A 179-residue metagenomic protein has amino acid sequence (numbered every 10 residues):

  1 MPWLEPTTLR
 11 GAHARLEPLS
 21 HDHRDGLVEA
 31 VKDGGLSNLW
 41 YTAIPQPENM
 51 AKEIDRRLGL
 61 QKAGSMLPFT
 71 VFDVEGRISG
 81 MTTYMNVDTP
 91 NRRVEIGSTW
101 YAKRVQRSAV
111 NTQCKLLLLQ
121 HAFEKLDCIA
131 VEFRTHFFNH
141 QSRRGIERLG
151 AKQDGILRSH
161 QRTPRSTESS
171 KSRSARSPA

Functional and structural regions predicted by a protein language model:
M1-S108, H121, K125, Q161 (+1 more regions): GNAT-family acyltransferases
G35, L126, L149-Q153: A generic secondary-structure signal for well-formed alpha-helical elements
E95, A130-E132, Q141, R148: Amphipathic alpha-helical recognition patches that constitute DNA-binding helices
A102, F137-H140: Short, catalytically relevant binding-site loops at active-site mouths
R107-H121, R144: Conserved acetyl-CoA-binding loop-helix of GNAT-fold acetyltransferases
E124-R134: Conserved GNAT acetyl-CoA-binding A-motif
R134, K152-S169: Conserved catalytic-core motifs of GNAT/GCN5-like acyltransferases
N139-G155: Conserved active-site alpha-helix within GNAT-family acetyltransferase domains
